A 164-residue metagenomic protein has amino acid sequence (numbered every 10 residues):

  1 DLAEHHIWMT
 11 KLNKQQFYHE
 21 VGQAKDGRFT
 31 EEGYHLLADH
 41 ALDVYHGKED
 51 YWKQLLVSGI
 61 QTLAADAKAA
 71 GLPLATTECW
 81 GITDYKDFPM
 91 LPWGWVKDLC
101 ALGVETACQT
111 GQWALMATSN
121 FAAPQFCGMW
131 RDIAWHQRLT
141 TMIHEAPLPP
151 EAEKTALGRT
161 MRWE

Functional and structural regions predicted by a protein language model:
D1-L74, G81, Y85-V104: Extracellular glycoside hydrolase catalytic/binding regions
E78-W80, S119-N120: Short, well-ordered beta-to-alpha junction loops that form the rim of enzyme active sites and present histidine/acidic
K86-E164: Aromatic-rich peripheral "rim/lid" segments of glycoside hydrolase catalytic domains that contact and position glycan
